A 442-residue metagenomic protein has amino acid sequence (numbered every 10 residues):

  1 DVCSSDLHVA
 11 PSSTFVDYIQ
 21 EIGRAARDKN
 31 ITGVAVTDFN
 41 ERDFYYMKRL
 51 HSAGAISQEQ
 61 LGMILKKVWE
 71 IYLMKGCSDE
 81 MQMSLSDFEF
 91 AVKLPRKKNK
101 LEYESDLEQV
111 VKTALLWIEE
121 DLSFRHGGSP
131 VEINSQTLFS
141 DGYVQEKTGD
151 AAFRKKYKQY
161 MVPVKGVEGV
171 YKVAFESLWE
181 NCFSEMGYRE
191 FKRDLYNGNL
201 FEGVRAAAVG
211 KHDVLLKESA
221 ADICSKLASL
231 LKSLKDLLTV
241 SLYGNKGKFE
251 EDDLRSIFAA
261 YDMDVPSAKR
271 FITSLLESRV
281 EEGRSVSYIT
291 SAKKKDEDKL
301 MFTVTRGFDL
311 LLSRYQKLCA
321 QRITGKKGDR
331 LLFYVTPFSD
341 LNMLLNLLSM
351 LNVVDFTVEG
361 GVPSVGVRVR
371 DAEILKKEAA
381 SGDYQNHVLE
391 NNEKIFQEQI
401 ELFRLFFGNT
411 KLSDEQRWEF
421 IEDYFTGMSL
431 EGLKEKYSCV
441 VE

Functional and structural regions predicted by a protein language model:
D1, S5-E442: C-terminal helicase lobe
